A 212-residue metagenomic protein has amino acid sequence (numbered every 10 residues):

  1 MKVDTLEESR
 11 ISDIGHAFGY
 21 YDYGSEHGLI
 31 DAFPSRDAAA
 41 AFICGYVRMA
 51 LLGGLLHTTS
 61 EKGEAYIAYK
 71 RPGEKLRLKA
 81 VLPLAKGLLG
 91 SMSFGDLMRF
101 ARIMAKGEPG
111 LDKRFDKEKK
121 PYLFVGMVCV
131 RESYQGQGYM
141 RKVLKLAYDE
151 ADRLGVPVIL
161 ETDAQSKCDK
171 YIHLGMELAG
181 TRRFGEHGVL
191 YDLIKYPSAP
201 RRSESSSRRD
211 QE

Functional and structural regions predicted by a protein language model:
M1-H16: A short beta-loop-alpha structural element at the N-terminal edge of CoA-dependent acyl/N-acetyltransferase catalytic
F33-L56: Active-site rim helix/loop that mediates acceptor-substrate recognition in acyltransferases
L52-K70: Conserved beta-hairpin
Y66-C129: Conserved acyl-donor/pantetheine-binding loop and adjacent beta-alpha core of acyl/acetyltransferases and related
Y122-L123, E150-D163: Conserved GNAT acetyl-CoA-binding A-motif
G126-Q135, I159-D169, G185-E186, Y196: Conserved beta-strand-loop-alpha-helix junction that forms the acyl-donor binding cleft
V130, G136-D149: Conserved acetyl-CoA-binding loop-helix of GNAT-fold acetyltransferases
R141, R153-L154, A164-T181, G185: Conserved active-site alpha-helix within GNAT-family acetyltransferase domains
